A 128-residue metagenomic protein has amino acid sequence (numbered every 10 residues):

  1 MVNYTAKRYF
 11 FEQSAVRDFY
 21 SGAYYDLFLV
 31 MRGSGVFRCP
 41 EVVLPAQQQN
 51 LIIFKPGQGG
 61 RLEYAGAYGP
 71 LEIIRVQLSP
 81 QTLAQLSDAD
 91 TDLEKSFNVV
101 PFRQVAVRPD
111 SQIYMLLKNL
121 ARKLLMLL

Functional and structural regions predicted by a protein language model:
V2-F97: N-terminal regulatory/effector-sensing and dimerization cores that precede helix-turn-helix DNA-binding domains
D92-L128: Amphipathic alpha-helical segments enriched in hydrophobic/aromatic residues interleaved with Lys/Arg
